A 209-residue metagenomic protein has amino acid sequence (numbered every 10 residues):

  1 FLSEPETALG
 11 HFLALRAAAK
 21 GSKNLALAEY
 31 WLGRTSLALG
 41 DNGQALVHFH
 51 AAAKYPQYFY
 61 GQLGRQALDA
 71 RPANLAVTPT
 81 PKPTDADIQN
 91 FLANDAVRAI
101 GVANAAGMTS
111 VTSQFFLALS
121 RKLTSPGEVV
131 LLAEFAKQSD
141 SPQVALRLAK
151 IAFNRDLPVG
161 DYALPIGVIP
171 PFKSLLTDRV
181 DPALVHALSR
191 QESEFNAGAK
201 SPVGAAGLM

Functional and structural regions predicted by a protein language model:
F1-G10, L68-L75, N104-V111: Helix-turn-helix repeat elements of alpha-solenoid scaffolds
S3-T7, F12, A18-L27, L32-T35 (+4 more regions): Catalytic glycan-binding domains that act on GlcNAc-containing polysaccharides
K20, P56, D87-I88, S120: Structural signature of alpha-solenoid helical repeat scaffolds
Q57-V77: Long, contiguous interaction/recruitment modules in multidomain scaffold/adaptor proteins
D69, A118-L119: Amphipathic alpha-helical scaffolding segments
A76-A96, A105: N-terminal leader/linker segments that initiate helical-solenoid repeat arrays
L92-A118: Alpha-helical segment of the N-proximal tetratricopeptide repeat
